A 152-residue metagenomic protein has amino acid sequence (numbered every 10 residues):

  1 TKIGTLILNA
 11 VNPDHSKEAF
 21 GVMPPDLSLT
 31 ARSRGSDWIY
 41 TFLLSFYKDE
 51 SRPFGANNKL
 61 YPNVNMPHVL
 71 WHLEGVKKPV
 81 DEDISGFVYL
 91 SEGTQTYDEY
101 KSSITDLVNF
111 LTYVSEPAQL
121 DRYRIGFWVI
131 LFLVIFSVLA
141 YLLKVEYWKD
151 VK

Functional and structural regions predicted by a protein language model:
T1-K59, V64-Y100: Electron-transfer interface patches adjacent to heme c in soluble/periplasmic c-type cytochromes and di-/multiheme
Y47, S115, L143, Y147: Hydrophobic/aromatic-lined pockets within catalytic cores
S91-W128: Short, aromatic-rich amphipathic segments at membrane interfaces that lie adjacent to a transmembrane helix or signal
R122-K152: Juxtamembrane interface at the cytosolic side of transmembrane helices
